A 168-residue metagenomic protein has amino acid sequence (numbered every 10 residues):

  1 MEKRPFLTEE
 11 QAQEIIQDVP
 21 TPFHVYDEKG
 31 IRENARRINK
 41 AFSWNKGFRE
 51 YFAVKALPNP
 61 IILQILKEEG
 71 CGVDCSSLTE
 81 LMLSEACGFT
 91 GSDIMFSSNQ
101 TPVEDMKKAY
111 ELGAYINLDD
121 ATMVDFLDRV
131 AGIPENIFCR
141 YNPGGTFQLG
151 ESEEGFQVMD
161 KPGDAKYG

Functional and structural regions predicted by a protein language model:
M1-Y115, A121-E135, G150, A165: A charged N-terminal "starter" segment
L57, N142-G144: Generic structural motif
S97, R140, G168: Residues in well-ordered beta-strands of folded domains
D120-A121, Y141: Short secondary-structure boundary segments
V130, G144-G168: Active-site loop/helix belt of alpha/beta enzymes
N136-N142: ATP-grasp fold ATP-binding core
